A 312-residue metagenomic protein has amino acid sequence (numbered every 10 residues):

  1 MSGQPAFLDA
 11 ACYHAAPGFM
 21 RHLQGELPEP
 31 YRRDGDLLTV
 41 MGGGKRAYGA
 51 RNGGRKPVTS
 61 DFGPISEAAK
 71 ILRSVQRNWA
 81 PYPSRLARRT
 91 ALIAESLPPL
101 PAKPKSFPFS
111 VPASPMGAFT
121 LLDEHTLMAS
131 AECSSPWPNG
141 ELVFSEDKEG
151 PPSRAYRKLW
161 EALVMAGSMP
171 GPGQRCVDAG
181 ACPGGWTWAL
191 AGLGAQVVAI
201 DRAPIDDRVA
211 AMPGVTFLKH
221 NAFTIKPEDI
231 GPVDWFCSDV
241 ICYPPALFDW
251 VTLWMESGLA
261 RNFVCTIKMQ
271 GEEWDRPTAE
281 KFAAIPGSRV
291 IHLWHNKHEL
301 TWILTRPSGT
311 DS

Functional and structural regions predicted by a protein language model:
M1-S312: SAM-dependent transferase fold signal centered on methyltransferase-like domains, encompassing both Class I
